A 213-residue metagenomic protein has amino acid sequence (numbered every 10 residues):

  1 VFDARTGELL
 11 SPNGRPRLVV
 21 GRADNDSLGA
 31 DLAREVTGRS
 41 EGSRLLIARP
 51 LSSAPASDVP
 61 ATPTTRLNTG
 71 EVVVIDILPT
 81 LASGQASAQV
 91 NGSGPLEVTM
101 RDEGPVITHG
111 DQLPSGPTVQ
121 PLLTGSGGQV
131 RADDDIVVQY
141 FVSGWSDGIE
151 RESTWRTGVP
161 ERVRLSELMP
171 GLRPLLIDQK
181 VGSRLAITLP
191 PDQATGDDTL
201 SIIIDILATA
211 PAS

Functional and structural regions predicted by a protein language model:
V1-S213: Cross-family detector of peptidyl-prolyl cis-trans isomerase
